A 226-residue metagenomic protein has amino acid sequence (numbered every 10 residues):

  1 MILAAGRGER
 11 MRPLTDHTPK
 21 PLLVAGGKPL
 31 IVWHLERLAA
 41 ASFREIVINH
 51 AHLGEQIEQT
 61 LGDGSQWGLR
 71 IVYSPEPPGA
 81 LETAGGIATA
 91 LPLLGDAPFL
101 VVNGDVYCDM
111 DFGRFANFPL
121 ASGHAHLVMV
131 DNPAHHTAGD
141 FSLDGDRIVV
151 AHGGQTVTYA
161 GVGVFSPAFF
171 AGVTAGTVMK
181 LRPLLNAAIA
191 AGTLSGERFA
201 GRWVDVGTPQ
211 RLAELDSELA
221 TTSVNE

Functional and structural regions predicted by a protein language model:
M1-D16, A41: N-terminal nucleotide-binding beta1-loop-alpha1 segment
I2, V24, K28-N103, F112 (+2 more regions): Conserved N-terminal catalytic core of the sugar/cofactor nucleotidyltransferase
R7, G104-V106: Active-site metal-binding loops of divalent metal-dependent hydrolases
M11, I57-L61, L215: Hydrophobic packing residues within well-ordered alpha-helices of enzyme cores
P21, R70-V72, H124, T193-S195: Conserved beta-strand segments of alpha/beta enzyme cores
F43, P98-L100, Y107, F112-L120 (+2 more regions): Catalytic-core segments of class I nucleotidyltransferases/pyrophosphorylases that form NMP-activated intermediates
H52, H126-D140: Short beta-strand-to-loop element that shapes/binds the nucleotide-sugar donor at the catalytic cleft/hinge
